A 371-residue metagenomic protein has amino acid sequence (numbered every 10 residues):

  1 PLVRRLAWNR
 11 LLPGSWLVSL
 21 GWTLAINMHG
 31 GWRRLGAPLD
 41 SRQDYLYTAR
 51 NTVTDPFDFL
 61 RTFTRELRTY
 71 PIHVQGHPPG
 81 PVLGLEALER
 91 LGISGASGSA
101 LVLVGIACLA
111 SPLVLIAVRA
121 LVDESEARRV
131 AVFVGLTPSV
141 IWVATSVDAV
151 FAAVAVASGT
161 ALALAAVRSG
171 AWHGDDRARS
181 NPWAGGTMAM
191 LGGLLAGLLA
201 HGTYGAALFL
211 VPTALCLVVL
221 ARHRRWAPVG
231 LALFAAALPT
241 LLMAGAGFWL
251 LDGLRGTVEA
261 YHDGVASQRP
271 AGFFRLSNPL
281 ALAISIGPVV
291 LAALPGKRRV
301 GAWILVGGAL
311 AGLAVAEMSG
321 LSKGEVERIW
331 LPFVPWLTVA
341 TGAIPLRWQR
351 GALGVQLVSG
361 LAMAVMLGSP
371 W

Functional and structural regions predicted by a protein language model:
P1-S41, G230-A232: Start-transfer (signal-anchor) and selected internal transmembrane alpha helices of multi-pass inner/ER membrane
R68-I93, L199: Short hydrophobic/aromatic helix or loop-helix immediately within or flanking a transmembrane segment in polytopic
S97-L121: Transmembrane-helix motifs of polytopic, lipid-linked glycan transferases
G135-W142, S180, G186-Y204, L210-L215 (+1 more regions): Membrane-interface alpha helices of multi-pass inner-membrane proteins
A157-W183, M190, A207-F234: Perimembrane helix-loop-helix junctions
G174-P182, H223-V229, L294-L310, S322 (+1 more regions): Membrane-interface helix-loop-helix junctions at transmembrane boundaries of multi-pass membrane enzymes, predominantly
V218, A281-V306, L310-E317, V339-A340: Hydrophobic, aromatic-rich transmembrane alpha-helices and their immediate juxtamembrane boundary segments
L233-A237, L346-P370: Signature aromatic-anchored transmembrane alpha helix within multi-pass, membrane-resident enzymes that catalyze glycan
